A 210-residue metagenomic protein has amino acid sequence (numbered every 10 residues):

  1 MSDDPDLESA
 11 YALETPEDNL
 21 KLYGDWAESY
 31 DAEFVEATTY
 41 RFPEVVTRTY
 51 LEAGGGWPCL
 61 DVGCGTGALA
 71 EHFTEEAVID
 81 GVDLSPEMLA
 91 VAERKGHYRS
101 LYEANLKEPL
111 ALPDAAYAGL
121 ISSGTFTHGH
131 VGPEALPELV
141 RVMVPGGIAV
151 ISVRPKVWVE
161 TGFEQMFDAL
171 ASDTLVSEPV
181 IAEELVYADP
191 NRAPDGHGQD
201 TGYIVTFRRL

Functional and structural regions predicted by a protein language model:
M1-E52: Conserved class I S-adenosyl-L-methionine
L60-L110: Class I SAM-dependent methyltransferase SAM/SAH-binding core
L110-L120: A short acidic, Gly/Pro-enriched loop at the edge of an enzyme's catalytic core that lines a small-molecule cofactor
A118-G132: A short SAM/SAH-binding and catalytic strip from SAM-dependent methyltransferases
F126, R154-V159, E183-Y187: Short "lid" loop at the C-terminus of a central beta-strand within the Rossmann-like core of SAM-dependent
E134-P145: A short glycine-rich, Lys/Arg-flanked "PGG" loop and its adjoining helix->strand segment in the class I
V150-V176: Conserved class I S-adenosyl-L-methionine
L175-L210: Class I S-adenosyl-L-methionine
